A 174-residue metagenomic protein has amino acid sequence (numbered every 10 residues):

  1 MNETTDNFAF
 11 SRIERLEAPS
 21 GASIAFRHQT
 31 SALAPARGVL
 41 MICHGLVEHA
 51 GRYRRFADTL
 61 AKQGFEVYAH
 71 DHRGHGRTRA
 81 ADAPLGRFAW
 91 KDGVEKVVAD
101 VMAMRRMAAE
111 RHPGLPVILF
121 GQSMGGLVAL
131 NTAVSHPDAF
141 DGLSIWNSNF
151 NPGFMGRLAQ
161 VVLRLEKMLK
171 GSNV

Functional and structural regions predicted by a protein language model:
N2-S31: N-terminal cap/lid segment of alpha/beta-hydrolase-fold proteins
R37-M41, P116: Alpha/beta-hydrolase fold active-site loops
C43, H70-H72, W146: Alpha/beta-hydrolase
G45-E48: Active-site glycine-rich loops that stabilize anionic/oxyanionic intermediates across multiple enzyme folds
A57-A83: Conserved alpha/beta-hydrolase
A89-A109: Alpha/beta-hydrolase active-site loop
H112-S123: Alpha/beta-hydrolase fold nucleophile elbow
M124, V128-V174: Alpha/beta-hydrolase-fold enzymes
